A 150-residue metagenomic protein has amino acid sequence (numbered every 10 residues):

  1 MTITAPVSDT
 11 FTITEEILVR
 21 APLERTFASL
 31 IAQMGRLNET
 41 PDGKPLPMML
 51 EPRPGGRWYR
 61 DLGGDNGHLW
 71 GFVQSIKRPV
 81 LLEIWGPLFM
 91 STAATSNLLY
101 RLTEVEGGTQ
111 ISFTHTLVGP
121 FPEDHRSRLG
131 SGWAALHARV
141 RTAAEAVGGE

Functional and structural regions predicted by a protein language model:
M1-P45: Hydrophobic ligand-binding cavity/cleft-lining segments
D9, E39-K44, M49, A134-L136 (+1 more regions): Structured surface interface patches that mediate subunit assembly and partner/cofactor docking
T10-T12, F113-P120: A short small-residue
T12, L18, E83, R101 (+1 more regions): Conserved beta-strand segments that form the floor/walls of ligand-binding pockets within enzyme and binding domains
E15, P45-L46, D65, T92-A94 (+4 more regions): Hydrophobic/basic alpha-helical segments enriched in Actinobacteria
T26-L30, W58, V73, I84 (+3 more regions): Hydrophobic pocket/interface hotspot
M48-M49, P54, Y59, G63-E106 (+1 more regions): Hydrophobic-ligand binding "helix-grip"
L117-E150: A conserved amphipathic terminal alpha-helix motif
